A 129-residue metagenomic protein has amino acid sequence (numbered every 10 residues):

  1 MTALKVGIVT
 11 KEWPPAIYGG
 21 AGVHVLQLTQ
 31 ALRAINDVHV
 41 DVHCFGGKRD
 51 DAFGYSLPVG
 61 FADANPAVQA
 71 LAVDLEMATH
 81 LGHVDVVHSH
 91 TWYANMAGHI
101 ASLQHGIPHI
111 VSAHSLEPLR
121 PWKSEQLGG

Functional and structural regions predicted by a protein language model:
M1-R49: N-terminal subdomain of nucleotide-sugar transferases
V6, V86, S102-W122: Active-site proximal beta-strand in glycosyltransferases
G19-A21, D51-S56, A101, P121-E125: Short aromatic-enriched loop/helix-cap "lid" or pocket-rim segments at secondary-structure transitions that line
R33, A101-S102: A generic structural signal for well-ordered alpha-helical segments
G47-L81, E125-G128: A short, charged, and often flexible helix/loop element on the N-terminal side of the glycosyltransferase catalytic
S89-A94, A113: Short His-centered aromatic/hydrophobic patch
M96-G98: Phosphate- and divalent-cation-binding pockets in alpha/beta enzyme and binding domains that engage nucleotide-derived
